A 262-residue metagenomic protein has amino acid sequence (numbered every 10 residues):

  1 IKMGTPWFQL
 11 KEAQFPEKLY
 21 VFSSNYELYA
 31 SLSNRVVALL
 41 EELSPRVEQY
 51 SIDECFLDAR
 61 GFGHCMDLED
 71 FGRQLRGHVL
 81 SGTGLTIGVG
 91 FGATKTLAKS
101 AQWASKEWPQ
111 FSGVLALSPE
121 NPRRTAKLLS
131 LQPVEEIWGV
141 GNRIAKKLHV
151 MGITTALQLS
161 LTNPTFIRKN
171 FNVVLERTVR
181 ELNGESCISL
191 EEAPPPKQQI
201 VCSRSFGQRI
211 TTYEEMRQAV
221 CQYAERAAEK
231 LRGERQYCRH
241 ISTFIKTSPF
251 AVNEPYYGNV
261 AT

Functional and structural regions predicted by a protein language model:
I1, E136, H149-T262: DNA-contacting surface of Y-family translesion DNA polymerases
I1-N183, L190: Gly/Gly-Pro- and Ser/Thr-rich, intrinsically disordered tail segments characteristic of DNA damage-repair and tolerance
